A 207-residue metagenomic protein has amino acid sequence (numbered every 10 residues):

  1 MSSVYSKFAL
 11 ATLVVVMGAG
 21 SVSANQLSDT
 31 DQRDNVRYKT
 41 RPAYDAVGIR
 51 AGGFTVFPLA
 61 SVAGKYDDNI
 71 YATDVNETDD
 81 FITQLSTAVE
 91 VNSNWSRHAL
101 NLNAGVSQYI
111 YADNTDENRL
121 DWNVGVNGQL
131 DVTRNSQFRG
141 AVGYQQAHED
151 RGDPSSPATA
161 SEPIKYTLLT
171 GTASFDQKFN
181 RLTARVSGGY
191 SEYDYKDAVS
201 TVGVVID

Functional and structural regions predicted by a protein language model:
M1-N35: Cleavable N-terminal export/targeting peptides
A24-D207: Gram-negative and organellar
